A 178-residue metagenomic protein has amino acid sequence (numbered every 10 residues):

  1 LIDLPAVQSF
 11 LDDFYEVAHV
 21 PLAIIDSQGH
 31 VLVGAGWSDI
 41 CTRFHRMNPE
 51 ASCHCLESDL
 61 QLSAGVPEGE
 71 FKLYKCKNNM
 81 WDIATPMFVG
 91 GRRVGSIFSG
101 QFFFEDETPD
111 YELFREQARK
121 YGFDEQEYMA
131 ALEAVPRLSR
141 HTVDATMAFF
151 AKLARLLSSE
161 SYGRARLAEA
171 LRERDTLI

Functional and structural regions predicted by a protein language model:
L1-N79: Structured interaction and signal-relay segments at domain junctions
L1-Y15, S96-L171: Juxtadomain coupling helices with adjacent low-complexity linkers
E16, E173-I178: PAS/LOV and related PAS-like sensory modules
I25, I40, S52, S161 (+2 more regions): Secondary-structure transition/capping residues
T42-H45, V89-R92, L177-I178: Short, charged low-complexity intrinsically disordered segments located at boundaries of structured domains
E57-R119, L156: Sensory/regulatory domains in signal-transduction proteins
